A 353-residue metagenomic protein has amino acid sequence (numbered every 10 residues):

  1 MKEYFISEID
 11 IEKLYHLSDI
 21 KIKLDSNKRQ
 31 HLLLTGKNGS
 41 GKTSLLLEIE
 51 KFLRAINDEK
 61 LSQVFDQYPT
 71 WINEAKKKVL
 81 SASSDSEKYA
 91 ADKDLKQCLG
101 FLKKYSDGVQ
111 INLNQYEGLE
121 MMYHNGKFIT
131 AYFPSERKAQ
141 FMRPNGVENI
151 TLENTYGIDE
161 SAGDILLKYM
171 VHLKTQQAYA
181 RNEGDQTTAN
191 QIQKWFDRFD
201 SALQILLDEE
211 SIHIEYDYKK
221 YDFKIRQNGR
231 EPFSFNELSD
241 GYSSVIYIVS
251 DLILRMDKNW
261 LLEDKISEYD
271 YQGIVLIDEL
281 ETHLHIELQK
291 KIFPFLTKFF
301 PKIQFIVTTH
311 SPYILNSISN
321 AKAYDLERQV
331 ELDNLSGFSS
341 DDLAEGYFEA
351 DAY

Functional and structural regions predicted by a protein language model:
M1-E59, F223-D351: Switch/communication elements of ASCE P-loop NTPase nucleotide-binding domains
M1-Y4, N27, K103-D107, G157-D270: Extended helical coiled-coil dimerization/tether regions that scaffold and oligomerize large DNA-maintenance assemblies
I9, K77-K78, K93, Q97-K104 (+2 more regions): Short polybasic amphipathic segments
L47-G126: Conserved P-loop NTP-binding catalytic core
N57-Q63, M121, K127, R143-N149 (+3 more regions): Generic structural signal for short, solvent-exposed loop/turn connectors between secondary structure elements
W71-K76, L80, S106-L206, S340 (+1 more regions): Coupling/switch segment of ABC-type P-loop NTPase heads
D85, Y89, K96, Q186-N190 (+1 more regions): Charge-dense, low-complexity intrinsically disordered segments
A131-P134, S211-D217, K224, V307 (+1 more regions): A structural signal for short, well-ordered beta-strand segments and their strand-loop junctions that often border
